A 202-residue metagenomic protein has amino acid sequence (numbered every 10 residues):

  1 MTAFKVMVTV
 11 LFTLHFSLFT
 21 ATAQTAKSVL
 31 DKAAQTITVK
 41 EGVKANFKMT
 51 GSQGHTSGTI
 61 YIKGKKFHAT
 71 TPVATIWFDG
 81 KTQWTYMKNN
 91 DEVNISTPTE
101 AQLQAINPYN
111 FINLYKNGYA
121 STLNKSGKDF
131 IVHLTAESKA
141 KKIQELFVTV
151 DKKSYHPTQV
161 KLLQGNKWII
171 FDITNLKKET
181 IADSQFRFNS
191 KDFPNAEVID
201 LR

Functional and structural regions predicted by a protein language model:
M1-V8, T22: Bacterial N-terminal signal peptides that target proteins for export
M7-S17: Bacterial N-terminal signal peptides
H15, F19-H55, K66, D91 (+1 more regions): N-terminal leader/targeting segments and the immediate start of mature chains
T36, G58-Y61, T75-I76, A120-K125: Short, exposed beta-strand/loop patches in secreted or surface proteins that constitute
T59-I106, Q164-I170: An acidic-aromatic
P98-K128: Flexible, surface-exposed loop/linker segments and immediately adjacent secondary-structure boundaries
Y119, N124-L201: Gly/Pro-enriched, hydrophobic low-complexity segments that function as extracytoplasmic propeptides/linkers
